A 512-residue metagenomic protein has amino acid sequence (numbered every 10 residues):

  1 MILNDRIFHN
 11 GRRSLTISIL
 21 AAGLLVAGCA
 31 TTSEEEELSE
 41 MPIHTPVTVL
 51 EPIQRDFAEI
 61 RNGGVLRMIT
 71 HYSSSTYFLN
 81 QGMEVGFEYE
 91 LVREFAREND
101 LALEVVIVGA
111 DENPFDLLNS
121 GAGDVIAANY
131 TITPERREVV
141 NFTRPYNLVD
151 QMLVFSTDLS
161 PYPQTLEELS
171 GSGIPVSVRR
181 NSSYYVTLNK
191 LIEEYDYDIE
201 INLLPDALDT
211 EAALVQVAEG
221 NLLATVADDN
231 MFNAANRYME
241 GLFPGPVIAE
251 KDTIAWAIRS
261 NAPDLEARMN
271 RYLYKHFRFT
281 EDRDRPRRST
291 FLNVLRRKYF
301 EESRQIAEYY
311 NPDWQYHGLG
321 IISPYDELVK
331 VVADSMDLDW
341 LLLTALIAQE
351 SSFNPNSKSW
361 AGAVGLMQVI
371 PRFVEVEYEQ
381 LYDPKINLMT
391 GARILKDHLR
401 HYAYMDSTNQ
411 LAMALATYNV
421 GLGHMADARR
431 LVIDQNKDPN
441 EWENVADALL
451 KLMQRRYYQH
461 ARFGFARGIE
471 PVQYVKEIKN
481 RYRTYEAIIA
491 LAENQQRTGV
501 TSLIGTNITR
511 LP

Functional and structural regions predicted by a protein language model:
A30-A58, Y89-E98, F155-Y185, D229-M231 (+4 more regions): Extended ligand-binding regions for polar small-molecule ligands
S33-Y130, P134, E138, N202-L208 (+1 more regions): Extracytoplasmic small-molecule ligand-binding "clamshell" domains of the periplasmic binding protein/Venus flytrap
R67-T76, Q81-R97, D150-I199, L203-L208 (+3 more regions): Bilobed "Venus flytrap"/periplasmic-binding protein-like clamshell domains and structurally analogous long
E112, D116, A128-V139, N189-K190 (+4 more regions): A ligand-binding cleft/hinge motif common to bilobed small-molecule-binding domains
Y299-S352, K385-L388, Y402-A403, L491 (+1 more regions): Export/targeting segments at the very N-terminus of extracytoplasmic proteins
D337-N354, V369, G391-A392, A414-V420 (+1 more regions): Short, functionally critical alpha-helical segments immediately adjacent to catalytic or ligand/cofactor-binding
N356-Q380, P384-D397, Q454, I478: Substrate-binding/active-site groove segments that recognize and process beta-1,4-linked N-acetyl-hexosamine
A414-Y485: Catalytic and substrate-binding regions of cell-wall glycan-acting enzymes that process beta-1,4-linked
